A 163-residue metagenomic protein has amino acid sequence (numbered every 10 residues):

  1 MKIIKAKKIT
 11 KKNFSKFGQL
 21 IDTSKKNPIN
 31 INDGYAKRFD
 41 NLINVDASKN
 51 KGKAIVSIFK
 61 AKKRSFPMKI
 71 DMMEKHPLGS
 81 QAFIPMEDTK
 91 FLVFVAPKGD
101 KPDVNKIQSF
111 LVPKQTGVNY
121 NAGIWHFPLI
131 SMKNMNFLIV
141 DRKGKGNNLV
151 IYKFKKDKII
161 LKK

Functional and structural regions predicted by a protein language model:
M1-S109, D141-K153, I160-K163: Non-catalytic, conserved peripheral segments adjacent to functional cores
G79, T116, K133: Residues that flank catalytic or metal-binding motifs in active/ligand-binding sites
L111-W125: Conserved metal-binding segment of the jelly-roll/cupin
T116-N119, I159-K163: Short, surface-exposed linear segments at secondary-structure transitions and domain or protein termini
I124-I151: A short beta-strand-loop micro-motif that forms or neighbors metal/cofactor- and ligand-binding patches at active-site
H126-I130, K156, K162-K163: A general structural signal for short secondary-structure boundary/capping elements
